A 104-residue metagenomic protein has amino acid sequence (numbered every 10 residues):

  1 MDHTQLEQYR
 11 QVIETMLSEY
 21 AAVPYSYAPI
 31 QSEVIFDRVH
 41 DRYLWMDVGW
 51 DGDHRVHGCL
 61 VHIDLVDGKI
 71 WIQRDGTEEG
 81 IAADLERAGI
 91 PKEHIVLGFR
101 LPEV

Functional and structural regions predicted by a protein language model:
M1-V104: Terminal domain-initiation and capping elements
